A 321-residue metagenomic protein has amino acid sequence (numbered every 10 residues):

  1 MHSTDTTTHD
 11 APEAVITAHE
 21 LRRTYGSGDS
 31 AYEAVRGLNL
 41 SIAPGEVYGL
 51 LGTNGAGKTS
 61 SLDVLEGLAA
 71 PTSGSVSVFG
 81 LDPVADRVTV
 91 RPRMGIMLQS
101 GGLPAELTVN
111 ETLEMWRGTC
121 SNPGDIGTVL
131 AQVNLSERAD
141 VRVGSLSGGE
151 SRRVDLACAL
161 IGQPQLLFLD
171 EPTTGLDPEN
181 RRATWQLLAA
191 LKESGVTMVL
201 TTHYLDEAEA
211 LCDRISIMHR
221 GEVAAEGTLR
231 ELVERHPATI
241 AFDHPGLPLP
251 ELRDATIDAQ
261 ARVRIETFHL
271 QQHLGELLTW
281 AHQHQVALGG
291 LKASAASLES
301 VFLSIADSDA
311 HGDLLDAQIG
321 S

Functional and structural regions predicted by a protein language model:
E66: Helix-to-loop junction immediately C-terminal to a conserved catalytic motif
G74-D82, V90: Conserved ABC transporter NBD signature motif
E114, G118-R138: Conserved ABC ATPase "signature" region
L167-E171: Catalytic Walker B motif of ABC-type/P-loop ATPase nucleotide-binding domains
T184-F268: ABC transporter nucleotide-binding domain
P237-D309, S321: Short, charged/small-residue-rich alpha-helical element at the C-terminal edge of ABC transporter nucleotide-binding
